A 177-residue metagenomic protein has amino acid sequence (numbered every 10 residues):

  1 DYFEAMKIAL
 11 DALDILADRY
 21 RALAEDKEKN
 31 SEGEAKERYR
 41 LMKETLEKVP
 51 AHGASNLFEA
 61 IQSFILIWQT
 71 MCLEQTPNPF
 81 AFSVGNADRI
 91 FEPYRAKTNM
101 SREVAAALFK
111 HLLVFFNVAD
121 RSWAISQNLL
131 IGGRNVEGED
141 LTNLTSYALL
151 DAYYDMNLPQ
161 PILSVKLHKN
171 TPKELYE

Functional and structural regions predicted by a protein language model:
D1-E37: N-terminal leader/propeptide and maturation segments of large enzyme subunits in energy/redox metabolism and hydrolases
D1-E4, E34-E177: Conserved catalytic cores of very large enzyme subunits
